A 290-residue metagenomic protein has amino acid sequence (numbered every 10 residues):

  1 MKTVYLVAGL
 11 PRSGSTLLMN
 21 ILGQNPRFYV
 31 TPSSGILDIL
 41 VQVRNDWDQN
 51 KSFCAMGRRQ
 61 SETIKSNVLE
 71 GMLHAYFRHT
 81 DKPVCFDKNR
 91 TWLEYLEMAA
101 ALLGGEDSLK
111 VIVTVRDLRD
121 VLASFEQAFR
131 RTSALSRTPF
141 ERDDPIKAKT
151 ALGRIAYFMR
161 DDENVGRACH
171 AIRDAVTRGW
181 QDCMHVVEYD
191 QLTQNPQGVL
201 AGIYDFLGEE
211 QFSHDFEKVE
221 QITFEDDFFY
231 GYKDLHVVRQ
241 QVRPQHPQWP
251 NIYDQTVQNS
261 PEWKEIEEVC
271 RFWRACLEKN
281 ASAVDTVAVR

Functional and structural regions predicted by a protein language model:
M1-M72, H79, I222-D226, Y230: PAPS-dependent sulfotransferase catalytic core
M1-Y5, K149, Y157-M159, R173-T177 (+1 more regions): PAPS-dependent sulfotransferases, especially Golgi type II membrane carbohydrate sulfotransferases
V4-L6, P83-F86, M184: Residue-level preference for the first positions of well-ordered beta-strands
L6, L17, K110, E188 (+1 more regions): Amphipathic alpha-helical recognition patches that constitute DNA-binding helices
V30-P32, F86, V113: Hydrophobic residues in well-ordered beta-strands that form the structural core
Q60-K65, D87-N89, D162-N164: Short, flexible loop segments at the rims of nucleotide/cofactor-binding pockets, characterized by
V68, M72-M98: Glycine-rich phosphate-binding loop used to anchor ATP phosphates in small-molecule kinases, encompassing both
R90-H214, F229-V237: PAPS-dependent sulfotransferase catalytic domain
